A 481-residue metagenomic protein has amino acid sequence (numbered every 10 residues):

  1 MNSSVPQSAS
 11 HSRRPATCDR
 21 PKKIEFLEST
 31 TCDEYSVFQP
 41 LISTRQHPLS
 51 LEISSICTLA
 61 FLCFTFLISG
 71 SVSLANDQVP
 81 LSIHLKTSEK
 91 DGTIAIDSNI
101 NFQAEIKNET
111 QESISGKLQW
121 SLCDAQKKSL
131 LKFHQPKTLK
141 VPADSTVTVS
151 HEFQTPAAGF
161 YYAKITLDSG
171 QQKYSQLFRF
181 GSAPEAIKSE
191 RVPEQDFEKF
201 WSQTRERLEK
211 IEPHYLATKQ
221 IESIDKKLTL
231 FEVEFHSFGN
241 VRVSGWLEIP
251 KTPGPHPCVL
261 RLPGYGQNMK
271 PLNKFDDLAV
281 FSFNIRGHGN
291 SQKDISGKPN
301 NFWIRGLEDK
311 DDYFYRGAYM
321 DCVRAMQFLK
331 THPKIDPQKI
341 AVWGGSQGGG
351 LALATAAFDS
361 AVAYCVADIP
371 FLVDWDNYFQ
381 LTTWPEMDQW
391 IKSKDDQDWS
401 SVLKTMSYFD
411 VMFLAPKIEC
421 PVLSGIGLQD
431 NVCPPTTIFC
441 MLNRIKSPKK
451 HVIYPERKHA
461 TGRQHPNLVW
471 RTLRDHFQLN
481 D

Functional and structural regions predicted by a protein language model:
E209, P213-T252: N-terminal cap/lid segment of alpha/beta-hydrolase-fold proteins
P255-G264: Short beta-strand element of the alpha/beta-hydrolase
G266-M320, A325, N377-E386: Cap/lid segment of the alpha/beta-hydrolase catalytic domain
G349, L353-D398, I453, T461-Q464: Hydrolase active-site cap/lid region
I418, S424-I426: Short beta-strand/loop motif that positions the catalytic acidic residue of the alpha/beta-hydrolase fold
C420, P434-L442: Short alpha-helix in the alpha/beta-hydrolase fold that links the catalytic acid
Q429-C433: Acidic catalytic loop of the alpha/beta-hydrolase fold
F439-D481: C-terminal catalytic histidine-bearing segment of alpha/beta-hydrolase fold enzymes
